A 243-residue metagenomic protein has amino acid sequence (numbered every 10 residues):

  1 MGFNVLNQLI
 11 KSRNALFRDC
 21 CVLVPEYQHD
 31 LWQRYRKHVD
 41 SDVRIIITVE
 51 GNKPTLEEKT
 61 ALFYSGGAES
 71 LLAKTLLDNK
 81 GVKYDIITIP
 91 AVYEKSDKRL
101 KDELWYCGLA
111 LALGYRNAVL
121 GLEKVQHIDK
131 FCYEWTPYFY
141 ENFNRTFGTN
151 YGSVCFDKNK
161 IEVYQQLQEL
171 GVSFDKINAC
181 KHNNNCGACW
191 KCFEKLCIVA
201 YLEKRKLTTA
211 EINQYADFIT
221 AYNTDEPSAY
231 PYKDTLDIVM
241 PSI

Functional and structural regions predicted by a protein language model:
M1-R36: Low-complexity, highly charged intrinsically disordered N-terminal segments that act as targeting/localization
N14-C21, R34-F63, A68-I243: Nucleotide-activated chemistry modules centered on ATP-dependent adenylation/adenylyltransferase
